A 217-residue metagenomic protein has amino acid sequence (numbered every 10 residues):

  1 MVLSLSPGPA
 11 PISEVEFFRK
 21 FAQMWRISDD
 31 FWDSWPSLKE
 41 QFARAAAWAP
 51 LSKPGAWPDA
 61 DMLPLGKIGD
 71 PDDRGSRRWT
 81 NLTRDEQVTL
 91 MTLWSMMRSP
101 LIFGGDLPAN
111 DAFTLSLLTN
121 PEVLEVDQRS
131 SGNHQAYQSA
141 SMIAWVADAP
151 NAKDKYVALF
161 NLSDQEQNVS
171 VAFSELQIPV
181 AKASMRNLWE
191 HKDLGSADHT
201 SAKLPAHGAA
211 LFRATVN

Functional and structural regions predicted by a protein language model:
M1-V2, K153: Loop/turn elements at helix/coil->beta-strand transitions in domains of secreted/extracellular proteins
V2-I102: Glycan-recognition surfaces
A10-S13, D72, F103-G104, N110-T114 (+2 more regions): Flexible loop/turn segments at secondary-structure boundaries
T89-Y137: Catalytic cores of secreted or luminal carbohydrate-active enzymes
W94-M97, I102-G104, Q138-I178: Carbohydrate-binding surface patches
V157, M185, H207: Hydrophobic, well-ordered secondary-structure elements that form the walls of internal hydrophobic environments
S174-E190: Solvent-exposed beta-hairpin/edge-strand motifs
G195-N217: C-terminal beta-strand-rich structural cap/linker in extracellular carbohydrate-active enzymes
